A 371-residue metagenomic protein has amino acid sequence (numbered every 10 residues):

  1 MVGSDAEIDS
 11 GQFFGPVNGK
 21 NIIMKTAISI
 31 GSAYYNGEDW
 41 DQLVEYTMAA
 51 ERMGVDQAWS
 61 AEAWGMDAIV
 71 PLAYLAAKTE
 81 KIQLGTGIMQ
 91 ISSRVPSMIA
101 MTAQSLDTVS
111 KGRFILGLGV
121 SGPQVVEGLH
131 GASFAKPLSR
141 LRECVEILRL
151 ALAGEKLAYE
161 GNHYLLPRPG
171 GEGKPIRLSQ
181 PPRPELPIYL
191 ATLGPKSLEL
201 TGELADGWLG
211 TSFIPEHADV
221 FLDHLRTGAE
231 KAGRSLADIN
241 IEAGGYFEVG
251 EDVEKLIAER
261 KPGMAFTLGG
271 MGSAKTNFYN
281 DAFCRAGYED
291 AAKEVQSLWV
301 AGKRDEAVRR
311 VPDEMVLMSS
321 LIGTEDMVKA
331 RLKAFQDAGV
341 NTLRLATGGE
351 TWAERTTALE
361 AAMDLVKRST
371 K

Functional and structural regions predicted by a protein language model:
N18-T86, L186: N-terminal beta1-alpha1-beta2 module of alpha/beta enzyme domains
T26-D41, M89-P96, P182-L193, F247-E248 (+1 more regions): Active-site mouth loops of central-metabolism enzymes
T26-S32, A58-S60, L84-G87, F114-L118 (+4 more regions): Hydrophobic faces of well-ordered beta-strands that scaffold small-molecule active sites in alpha/beta enzyme cores
G37-A49, T102, T192-L200, R260 (+1 more regions): Short, acidic/polar
I69-M89, S93, R140, C144 (+2 more regions): Alpha-helix-loop-beta-strand connector modules within alpha/beta enzyme cores
L72-Q83, A103-R113, G202, G233-L236 (+1 more regions): Acidic (Asp/Glu)-rich catalytic clusters
S92-S105, A135: Glycine-rich anion/phosphate-binding loops
A135-S179, A218-D337: An alpha-helical appendage that flanks or caps ligand/catalytic pockets
